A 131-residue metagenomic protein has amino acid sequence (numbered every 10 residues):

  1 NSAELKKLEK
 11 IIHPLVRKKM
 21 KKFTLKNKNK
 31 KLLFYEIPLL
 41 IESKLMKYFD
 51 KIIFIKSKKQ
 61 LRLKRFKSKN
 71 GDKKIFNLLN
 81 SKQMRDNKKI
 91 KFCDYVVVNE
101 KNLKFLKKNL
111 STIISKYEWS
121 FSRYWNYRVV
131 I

Functional and structural regions predicted by a protein language model:
N1-N29: ATP-dependent small-molecule kinase phosphotransfer cores that center on conserved nucleotide phosphate-binding segments
E4-K7, E36, K51, L78: Residue-level recognition of specific faces of alpha-helices
L8, F34, V97: Residue-level signature of catalytic and energy-coupling elements of molecular machines, predominantly ATP/GTP-dependent
K10, I55-K56, N99: Active-site-adjacent beta-strand anchor residues
V16-M20, K28, K47-Y48, K59 (+1 more regions): Small-molecule kinase domains that catalyze NTP-dependent phosphoryl transfer to phosphate-bearing small molecules
K19-K26, L32-S68: ATP-dependent NMP and nucleoside kinases share a basic, alpha-helical "lid"
